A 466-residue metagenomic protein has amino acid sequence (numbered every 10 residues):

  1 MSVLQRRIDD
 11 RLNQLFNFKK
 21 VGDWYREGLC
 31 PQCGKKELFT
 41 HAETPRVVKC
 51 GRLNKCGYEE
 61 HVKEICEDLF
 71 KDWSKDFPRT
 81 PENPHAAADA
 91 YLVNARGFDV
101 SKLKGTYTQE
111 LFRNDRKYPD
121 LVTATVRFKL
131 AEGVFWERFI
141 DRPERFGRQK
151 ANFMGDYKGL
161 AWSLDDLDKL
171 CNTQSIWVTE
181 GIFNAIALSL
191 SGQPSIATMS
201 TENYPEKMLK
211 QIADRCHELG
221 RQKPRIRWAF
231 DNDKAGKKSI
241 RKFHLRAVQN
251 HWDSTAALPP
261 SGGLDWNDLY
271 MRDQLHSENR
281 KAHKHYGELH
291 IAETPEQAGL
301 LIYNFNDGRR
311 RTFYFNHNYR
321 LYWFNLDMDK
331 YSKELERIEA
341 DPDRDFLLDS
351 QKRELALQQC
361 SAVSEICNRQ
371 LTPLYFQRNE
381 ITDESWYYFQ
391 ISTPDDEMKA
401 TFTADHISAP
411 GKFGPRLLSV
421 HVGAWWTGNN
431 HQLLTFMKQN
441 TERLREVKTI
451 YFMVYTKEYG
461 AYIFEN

Functional and structural regions predicted by a protein language model:
M1-K75, E82-L130, A213, H290-P295: N-terminal structured subdomain of primase-like DNA metabolism proteins
Q5-L12, R116-Q222: Phosphate-handling DNA/RNA-contact segment within nucleic-acid enzymes
C33, L92, K281-E465: N-terminal nucleic-acid engagement/recognition segments and initiation subdomains in replication, restriction
C50, L92, E180, L188 (+2 more regions): Terminal peptide-recognition signature
L121-A124, K210-R215, L264-N279: Short, surface-exposed amphipathic charged segments that create phosphate/polyanion-binding patches used for binding
V178, R221-A235: Acidic beta-strand-to-loop metal/phosphate-binding motif
T201-P205, F230-I240, S261: Acidic, metal-coordinating catalytic cores used for nucleic-acid/nucleotide bond scission and strand-transfer chemistry
I212, K238-N250: Short, aromatic/basic amphipathic alpha-helical patches
